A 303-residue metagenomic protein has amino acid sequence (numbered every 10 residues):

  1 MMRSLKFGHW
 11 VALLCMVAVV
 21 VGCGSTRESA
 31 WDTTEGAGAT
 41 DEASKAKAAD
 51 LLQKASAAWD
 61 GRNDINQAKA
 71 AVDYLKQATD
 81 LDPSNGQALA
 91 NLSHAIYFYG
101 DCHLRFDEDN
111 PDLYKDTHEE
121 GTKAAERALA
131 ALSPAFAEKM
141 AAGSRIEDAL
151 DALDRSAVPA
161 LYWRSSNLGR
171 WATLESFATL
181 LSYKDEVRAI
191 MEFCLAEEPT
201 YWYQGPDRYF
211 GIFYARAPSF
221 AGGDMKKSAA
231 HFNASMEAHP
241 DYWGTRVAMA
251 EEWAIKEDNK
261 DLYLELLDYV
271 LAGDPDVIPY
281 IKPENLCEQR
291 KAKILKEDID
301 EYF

Functional and structural regions predicted by a protein language model:
M2-A12: Bacterial N-terminal signal peptides that target proteins for export
V19-G22: C-terminal motif of bacterial Sec signal peptides marking the signal peptidase cleavage site
G24-R27: Bacterial signal peptide processing site
S29-K76, S84, L92-E197, G205-A238 (+5 more regions): Short coil/linker segments at helix-helix boundaries
W202: Charged, well-structured binding/catalytic surfaces in domain cores that contact anionic ligands
P240-R246: Alpha-solenoid helical repeat architecture
I294-Y302: Short, low-complexity, Pro/Ser/Thr/Gly-rich segments in the mature regions of secreted, periplasmic
